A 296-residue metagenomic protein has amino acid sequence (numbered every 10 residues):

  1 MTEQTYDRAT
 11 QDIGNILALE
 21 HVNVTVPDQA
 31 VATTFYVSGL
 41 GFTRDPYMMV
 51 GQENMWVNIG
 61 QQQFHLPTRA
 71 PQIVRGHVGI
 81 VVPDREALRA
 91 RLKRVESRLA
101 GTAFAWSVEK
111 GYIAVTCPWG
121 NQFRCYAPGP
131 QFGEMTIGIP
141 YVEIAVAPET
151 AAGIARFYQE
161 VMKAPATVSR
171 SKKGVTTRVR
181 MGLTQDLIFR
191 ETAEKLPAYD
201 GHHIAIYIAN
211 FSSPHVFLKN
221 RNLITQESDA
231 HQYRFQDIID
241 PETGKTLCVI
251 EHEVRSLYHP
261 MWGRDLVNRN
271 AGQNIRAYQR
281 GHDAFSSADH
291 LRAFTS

Functional and structural regions predicted by a protein language model:
M1-N15, H21, D45-M48, L66 (+5 more regions): Vicinal oxygen chelate
Y6-R8, D12-T68, V74-G79: An N-terminus-focused feature that recognizes amino-terminal "leader" regions
T25, G79-P83, A145, A205-A209: Short hydrophobic/aromatic beta-strand micro-patches that form the beta-sheet surface supporting nucleotide- or nucleic
Q29-A30, R85-L88, A151, F211-S212: Residues at or immediately preceding the N-termini of alpha-helices
A32-V37, G120, I154-Q159, L218: Conserved active-site tyrosine of GNAT-family acetyltransferases
Q72-H77, L196-H203: The conserved glycine-aromatic submotif of the RRM
V74-L92: Short, compositionally biased leader-like segments
A145-P165: Hydrophobic, aromatic-enriched interface-forming segments
